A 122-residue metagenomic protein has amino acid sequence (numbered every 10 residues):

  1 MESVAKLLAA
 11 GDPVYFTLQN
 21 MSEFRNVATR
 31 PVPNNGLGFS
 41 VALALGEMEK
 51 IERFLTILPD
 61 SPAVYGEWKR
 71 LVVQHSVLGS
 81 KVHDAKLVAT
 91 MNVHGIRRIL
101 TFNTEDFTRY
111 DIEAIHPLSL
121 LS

Functional and structural regions predicted by a protein language model:
M1-F16, P31-L43, E105, R109 (+1 more regions): Short, well-structured N-terminal submotif of metal-dependent ribonuclease cores
T17, L37, I57-S61: Short, hydrophobic secondary-structure boundary micro-motifs
P31, T56-T104: Active-site neighborhoods of divalent-metal-dependent phosphate/nucleic-acid chemistry enzymes
E47-Y65, K69, H75-S76, F107-S122: Short acidic, glycine/proline-enriched helix-loop-strand junctions
